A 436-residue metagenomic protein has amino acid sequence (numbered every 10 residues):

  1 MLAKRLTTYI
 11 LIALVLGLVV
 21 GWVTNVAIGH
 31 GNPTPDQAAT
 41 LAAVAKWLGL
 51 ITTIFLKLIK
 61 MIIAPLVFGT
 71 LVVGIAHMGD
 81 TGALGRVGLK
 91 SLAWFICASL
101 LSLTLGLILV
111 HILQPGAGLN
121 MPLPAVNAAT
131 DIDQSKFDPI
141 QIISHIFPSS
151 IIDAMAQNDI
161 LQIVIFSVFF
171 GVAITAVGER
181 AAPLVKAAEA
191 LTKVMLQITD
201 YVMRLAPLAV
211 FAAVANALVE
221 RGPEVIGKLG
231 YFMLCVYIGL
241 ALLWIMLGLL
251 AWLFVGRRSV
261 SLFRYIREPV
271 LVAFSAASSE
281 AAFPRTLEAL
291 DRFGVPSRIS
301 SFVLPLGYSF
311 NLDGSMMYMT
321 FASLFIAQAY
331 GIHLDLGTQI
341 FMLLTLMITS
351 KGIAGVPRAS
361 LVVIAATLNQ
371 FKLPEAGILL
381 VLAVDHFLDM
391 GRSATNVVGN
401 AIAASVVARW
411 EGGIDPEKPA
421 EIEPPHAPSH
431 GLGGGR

Functional and structural regions predicted by a protein language model:
L2-A3, T7-L11, L18-V23, V44 (+5 more regions): Signature of multi-pass transmembrane helix bundles
T40-W47, G85, A187, P223-Y231 (+3 more regions): Membrane-water interface of transmembrane alpha-helices in multipass transporters/channels
L58, I96-L100, Y237, A241-L242 (+5 more regions): Hydrophobic transmembrane alpha-helical segments of multi-pass transport and channel proteins
K60-M61, P139-I140, N158-I163, T199-R204 (+7 more regions): Membrane-interfacial loop-to-helix junctions in multi-pass transporters
L66-V67, A206-A209, S278-T286, I299 (+3 more regions): Transmembrane helix boundary and interhelical junction motifs in multipass membrane proteins
A76-A83, G118-L119, V177-A182, A190 (+6 more regions): Juxtamembrane helix-boundary/capping and inter-helix hinge elements in multi-pass membrane proteins
E268-S350, A404, P416-P428: Helix-loop-helix junctions within the multi-pass membrane cores of secondary transporters/permeases
P357-E423: Hydrophobic alpha-helical transmembrane segments of membrane transport and translocation systems, primarily multi-pass
